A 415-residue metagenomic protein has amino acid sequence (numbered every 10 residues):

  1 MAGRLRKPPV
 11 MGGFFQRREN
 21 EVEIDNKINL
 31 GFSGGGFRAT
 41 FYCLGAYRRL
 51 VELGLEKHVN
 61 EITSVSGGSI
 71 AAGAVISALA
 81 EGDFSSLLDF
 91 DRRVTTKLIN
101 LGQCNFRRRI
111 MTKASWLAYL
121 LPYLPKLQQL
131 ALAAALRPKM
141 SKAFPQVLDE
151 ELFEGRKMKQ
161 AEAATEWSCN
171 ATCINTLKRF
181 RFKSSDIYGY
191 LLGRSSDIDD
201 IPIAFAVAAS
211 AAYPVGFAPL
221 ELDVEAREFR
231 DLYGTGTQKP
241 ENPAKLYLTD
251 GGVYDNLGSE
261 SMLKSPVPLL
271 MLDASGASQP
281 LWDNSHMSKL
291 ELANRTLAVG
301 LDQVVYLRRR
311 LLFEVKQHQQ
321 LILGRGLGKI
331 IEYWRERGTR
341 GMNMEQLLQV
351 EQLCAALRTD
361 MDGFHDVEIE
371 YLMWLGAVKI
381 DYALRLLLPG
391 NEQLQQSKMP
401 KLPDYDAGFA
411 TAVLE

Functional and structural regions predicted by a protein language model:
G3, G12-G13: N-terminal amphipathic/hydrophobic targeting modules at extreme N-termini, encompassing cleavable Sec/SRP-type signal
F14-E23, T237: Accessory "access/gating" subregions that flank catalytic or transport cores
R18, D25-G31, G36-L136, K183-S184: Patatin-like phospholipase
E23-I28, N242-A244: A short, charged/proline- and glycine-enriched loop that marks the coil->beta-strand transition at the N-terminal
N29-G31, E61-S64, N170, L248 (+1 more regions): Structural recognition of the beta-strand scaffold that forms the well-ordered cores of secreted hydrolase catalytic
R38, S115-A135, P145-E150, E154 (+2 more regions): Active-site gating loop/helix substructures
I76-D83, K183-Y188, V224, L263-V267 (+1 more regions): Short secondary-structure boundary/capping segments
L248, V253-N256, S261-V267, A274-P280 (+1 more regions): C-terminal helical/tail subdomains of lipid-metabolizing enzymes
